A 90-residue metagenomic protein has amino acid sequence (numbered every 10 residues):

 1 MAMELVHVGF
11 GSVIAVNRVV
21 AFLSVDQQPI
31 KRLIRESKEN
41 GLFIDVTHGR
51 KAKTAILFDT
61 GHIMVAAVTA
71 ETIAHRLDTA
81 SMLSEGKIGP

Functional and structural regions predicted by a protein language model:
M1-V13: Short aromatic-glycine motifs in intrinsically disordered, low-complexity regions
E4, A15, A52-T54: A generic structural signal for short beta-strands and their flanking turns/coil linkers
V13, V25-I30, E39, G61-I63 (+1 more regions): Short, charged/polar surface micro-motifs in flexible loops or helix N-caps
V16-S24: Phosphoinositide-dependent membrane-docking surfaces
K31-N40, D45: Compact, glycine-rich, soluble single-domain proteins
D45-D59: Short, structured protein-protein interaction patches enriched in aromatics and acidic/basic residues, typified by
I56-P90: C-terminal structural segments of small proteins and small subunits
